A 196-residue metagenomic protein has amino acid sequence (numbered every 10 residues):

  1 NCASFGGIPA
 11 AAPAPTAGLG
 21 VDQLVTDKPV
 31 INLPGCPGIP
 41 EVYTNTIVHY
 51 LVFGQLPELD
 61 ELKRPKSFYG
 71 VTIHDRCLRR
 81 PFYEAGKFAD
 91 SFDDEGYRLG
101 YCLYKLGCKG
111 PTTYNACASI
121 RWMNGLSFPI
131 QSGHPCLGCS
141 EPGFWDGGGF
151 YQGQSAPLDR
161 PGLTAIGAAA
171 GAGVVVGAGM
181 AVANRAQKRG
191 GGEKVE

Functional and structural regions predicted by a protein language model:
N1-L33, P37-I39: Catalytic cores of nucleophile-dependent amide-cleaving enzymes
T26-N32, T46-E196: Iron-sulfur (Fe-S) cluster-binding modules
